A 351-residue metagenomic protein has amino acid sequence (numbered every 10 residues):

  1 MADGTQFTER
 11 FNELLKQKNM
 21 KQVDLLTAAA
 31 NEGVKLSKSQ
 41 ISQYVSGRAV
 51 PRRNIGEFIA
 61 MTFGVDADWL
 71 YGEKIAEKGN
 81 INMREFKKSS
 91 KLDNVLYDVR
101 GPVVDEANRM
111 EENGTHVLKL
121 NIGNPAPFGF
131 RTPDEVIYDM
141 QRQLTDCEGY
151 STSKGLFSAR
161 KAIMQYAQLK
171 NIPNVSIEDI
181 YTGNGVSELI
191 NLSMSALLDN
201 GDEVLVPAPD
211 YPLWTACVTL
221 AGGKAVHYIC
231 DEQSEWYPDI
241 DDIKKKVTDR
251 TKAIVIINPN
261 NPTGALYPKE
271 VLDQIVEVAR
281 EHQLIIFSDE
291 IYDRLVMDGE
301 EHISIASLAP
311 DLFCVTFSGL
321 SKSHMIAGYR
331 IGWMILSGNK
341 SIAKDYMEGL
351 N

Functional and structural regions predicted by a protein language model:
M1-A28: A short, Lys/Arg-rich alpha-helix, primarily the initiator
N19, Y71-M83: Short, charged recognition helix plus adjacent turn of helix-turn-helix-like nucleic-acid-binding domains
N19-Q43: Short alpha-helical DNA-recognition segment
S46-M61: Short, basic-rich loop-to-helix N-cap that marks the start of a DNA-contacting helix
R84, D93-G185, L192: N-terminal small-domain helix-loop-helix segment of the aminotransferase-like
A196-V218: Conserved PLP-anchoring active-site segment centered on the Schiff-base-forming lysine
E232-E300: Active-site phosphate-binding strand-loop segment of PLP-dependent enzymes
S307-N351: Conserved core segment of the aminotransferase class I/II
